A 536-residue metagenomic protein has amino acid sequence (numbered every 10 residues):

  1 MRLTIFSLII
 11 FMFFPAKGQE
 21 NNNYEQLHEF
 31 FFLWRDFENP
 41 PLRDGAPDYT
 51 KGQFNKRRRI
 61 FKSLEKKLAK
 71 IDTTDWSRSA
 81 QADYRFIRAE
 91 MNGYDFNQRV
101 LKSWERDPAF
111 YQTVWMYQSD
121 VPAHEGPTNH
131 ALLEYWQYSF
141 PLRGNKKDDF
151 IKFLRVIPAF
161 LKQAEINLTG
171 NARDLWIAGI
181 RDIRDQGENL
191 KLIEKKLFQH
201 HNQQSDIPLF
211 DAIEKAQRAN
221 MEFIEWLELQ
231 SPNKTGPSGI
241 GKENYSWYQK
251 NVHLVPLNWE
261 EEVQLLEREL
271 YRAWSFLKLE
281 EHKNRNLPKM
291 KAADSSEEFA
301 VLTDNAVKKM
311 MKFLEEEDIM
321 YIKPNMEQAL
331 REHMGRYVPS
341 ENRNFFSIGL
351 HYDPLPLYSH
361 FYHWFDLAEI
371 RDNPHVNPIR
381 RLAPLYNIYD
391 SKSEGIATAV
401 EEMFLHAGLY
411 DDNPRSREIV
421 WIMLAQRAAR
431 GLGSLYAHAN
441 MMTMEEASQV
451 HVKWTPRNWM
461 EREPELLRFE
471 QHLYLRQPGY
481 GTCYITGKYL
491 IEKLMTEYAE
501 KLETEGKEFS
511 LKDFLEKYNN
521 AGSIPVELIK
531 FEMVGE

Functional and structural regions predicted by a protein language model:
M1-E20: Bacterial Sec-dependent N-terminal signal peptides
Q19-E536: N-terminal maturation segment of proteins
